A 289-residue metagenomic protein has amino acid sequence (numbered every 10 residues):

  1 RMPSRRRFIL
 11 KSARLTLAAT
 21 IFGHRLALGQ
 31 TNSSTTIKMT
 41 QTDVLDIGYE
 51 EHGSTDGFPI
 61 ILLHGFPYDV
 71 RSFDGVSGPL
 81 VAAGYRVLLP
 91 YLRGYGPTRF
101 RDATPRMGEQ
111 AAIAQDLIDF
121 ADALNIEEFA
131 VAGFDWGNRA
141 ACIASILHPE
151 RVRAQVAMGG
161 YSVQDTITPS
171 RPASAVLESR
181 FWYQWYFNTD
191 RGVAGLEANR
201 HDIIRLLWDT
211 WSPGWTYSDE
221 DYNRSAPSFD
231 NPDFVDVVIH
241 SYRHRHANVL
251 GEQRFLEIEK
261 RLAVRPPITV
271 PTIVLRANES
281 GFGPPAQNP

Functional and structural regions predicted by a protein language model:
R1-L17: N-terminal secretory signal peptides and thylakoid transit peptides that target proteins across membranes
M2, G23-D43: C-terminal segment of N-terminal export signals and the immediately downstream linker at the start of the mature
K11, D69, S228-N231: Membrane-interface junctions
S12, G84, N125: Conserved functional loop/turn residues at catalytic and ligand-binding sites
D43-E51: A short loop-to-beta-strand scaffold at the N-terminal edge of the catalytic core in hydrolase folds
D46-I47, P59, Y95-A132, W136-P289: Flexible "cap/lid" subdomain of the alpha/beta-hydrolase fold that forms the substrate-access gate
H52-R99: Conserved HGGG/HGGXW glycine-rich cap/lid loop of the alpha/beta-hydrolase fold
